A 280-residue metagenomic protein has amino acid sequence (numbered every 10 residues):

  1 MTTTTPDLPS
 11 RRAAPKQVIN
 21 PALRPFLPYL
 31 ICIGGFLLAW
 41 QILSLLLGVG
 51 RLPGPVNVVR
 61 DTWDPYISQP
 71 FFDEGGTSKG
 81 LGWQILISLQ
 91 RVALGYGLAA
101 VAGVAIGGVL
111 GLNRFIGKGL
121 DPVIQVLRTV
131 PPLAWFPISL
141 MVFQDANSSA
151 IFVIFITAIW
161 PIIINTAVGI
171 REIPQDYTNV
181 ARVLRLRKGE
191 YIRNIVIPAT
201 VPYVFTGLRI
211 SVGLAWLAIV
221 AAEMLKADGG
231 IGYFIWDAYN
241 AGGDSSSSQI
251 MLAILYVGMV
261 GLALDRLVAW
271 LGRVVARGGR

Functional and structural regions predicted by a protein language model:
M1-C32, R266-R280: Transmembrane alpha-helical segments of polytopic membrane transport and secretion proteins
P15-V18, L46-G97: Periplasmic/extracellular loop-to-transmembrane helix junction in inner-membrane transport proteins
P53-D64, K226-Y239: Short hydrophobic, aromatic-rich alpha-helical segments embedded in or entering the lipid bilayer of multi-pass
L94-I124: Transmembrane-helix boundary motif in ABC transporter permease subunits
Q125-P161, V168-G169: Generic hydrophobic transmembrane alpha-helix motif, especially the helices
F152, I156, K188-A222, L252 (+1 more regions): Transmembrane alpha-helices
I162-G207: Short cytoplasmic-facing helical segments at TM-TM junctions of multi-pass membrane proteins
G232-W270: Hydrophobic alpha-helical transmembrane segments of polytopic membrane proteins
